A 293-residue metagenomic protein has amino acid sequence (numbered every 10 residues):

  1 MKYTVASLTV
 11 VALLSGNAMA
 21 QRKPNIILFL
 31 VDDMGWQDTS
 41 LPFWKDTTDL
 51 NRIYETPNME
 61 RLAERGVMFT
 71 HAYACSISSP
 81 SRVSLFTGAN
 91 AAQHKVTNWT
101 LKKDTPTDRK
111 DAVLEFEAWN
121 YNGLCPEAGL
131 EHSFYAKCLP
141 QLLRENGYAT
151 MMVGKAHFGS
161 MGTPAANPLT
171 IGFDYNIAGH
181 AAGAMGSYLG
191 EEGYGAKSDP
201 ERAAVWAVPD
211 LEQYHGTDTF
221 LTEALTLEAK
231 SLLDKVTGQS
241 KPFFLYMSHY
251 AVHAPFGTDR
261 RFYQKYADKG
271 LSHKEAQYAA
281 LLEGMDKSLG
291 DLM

Functional and structural regions predicted by a protein language model:
A6-L13: Bacterial N-terminal signal peptides
S15-N17: N-terminal signal peptide c-region/cleavage motif recognized by signal peptidases
Q21-V67, A156: Active-site-proximal N-terminal segment of extracellular/periplasmic enzymes that hydrolyze or transfer
P24-Q37, N58, L62, L85-T87 (+5 more regions): Beta-strand elements within well-structured catalytic alpha/beta cores of enzymes that handle phosphate/sulfate esters
Q37-F43, A74, S81-S84, H94-W99 (+5 more regions): Short, solvent-exposed loop/turn and secondary-structure capping segments
D38, F220, A224-T237, Q264-M293: A long, amphipathic alpha-helix that forms part of the scaffold/cap immediately adjacent to metal-dependent active
T47-R82, G88-Q93, A149-M151, I171-H180: Short, structured active-site-proximal loop/turn typified by the sulfatase FGly-forming signature C/S-X-P-X-R
L101-A149, A156-L245, H249-T258: Formylglycine-dependent
